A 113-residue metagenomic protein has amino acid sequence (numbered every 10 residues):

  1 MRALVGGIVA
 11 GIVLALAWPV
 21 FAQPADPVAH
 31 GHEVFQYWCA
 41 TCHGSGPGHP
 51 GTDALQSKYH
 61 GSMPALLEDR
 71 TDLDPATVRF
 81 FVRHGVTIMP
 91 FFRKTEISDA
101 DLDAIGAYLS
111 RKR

Functional and structural regions predicted by a protein language model:
M1-I8, P90: Bacterial N-terminal signal peptides that target proteins for export
G7-P19: Bacterial N-terminal signal peptides
L16-V34, H49: Electrostatic cytochrome c docking/interface patches
P27-H30, F35-W38, D74-V78, G85 (+1 more regions): Stable alpha-helical elements in mature extracytoplasmic
G31, F35-G46, I105, L109: The canonical Cys-X-X-Cys-His
H32, G44-F80: Gly/Gly-Pro-rich "capping" loops immediately C-terminal to redox-active cysteine motifs in periplasmic/lumenal
T41, H49, I88: Active-site micro-motifs of SAM-dependent methyltransferase domains
Y59-T71, F80-K112: Axial heme c-ligation environment in periplasmic c-type cytochrome domains
